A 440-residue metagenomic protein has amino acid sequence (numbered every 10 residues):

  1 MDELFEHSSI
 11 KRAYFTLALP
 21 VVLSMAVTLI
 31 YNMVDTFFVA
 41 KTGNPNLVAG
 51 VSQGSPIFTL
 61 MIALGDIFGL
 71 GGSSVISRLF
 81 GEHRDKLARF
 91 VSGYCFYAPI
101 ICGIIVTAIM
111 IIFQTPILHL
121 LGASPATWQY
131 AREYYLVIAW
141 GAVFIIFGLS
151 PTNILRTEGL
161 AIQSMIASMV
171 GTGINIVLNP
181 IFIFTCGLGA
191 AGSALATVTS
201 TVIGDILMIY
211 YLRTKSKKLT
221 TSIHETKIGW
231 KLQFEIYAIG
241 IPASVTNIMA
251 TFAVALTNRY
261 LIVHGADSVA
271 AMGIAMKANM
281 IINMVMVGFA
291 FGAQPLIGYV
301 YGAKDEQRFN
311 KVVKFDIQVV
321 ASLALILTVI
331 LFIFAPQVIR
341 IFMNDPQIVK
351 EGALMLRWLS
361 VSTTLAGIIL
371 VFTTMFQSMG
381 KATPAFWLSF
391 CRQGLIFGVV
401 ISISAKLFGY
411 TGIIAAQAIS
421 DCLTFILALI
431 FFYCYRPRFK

Functional and structural regions predicted by a protein language model:
M1-A18, I76-V143, T185-I241, I297-S362 (+1 more regions): Short alpha-helical transmembrane segments in multi-pass integral membrane proteins
E6-F37, K41-T42, P56-G71, V75 (+6 more regions): N-terminal transmembrane alpha-helices
F15, I30-Y31, F68, I109-F113 (+13 more regions): Residue-level signal for transmembrane alpha-helical positions in Major Facilitator Superfamily
T16-D35, V137, G171, S200-G204 (+3 more regions): Transmembrane helical elements of multi-pass membrane transporters/channels
A26, I30-A49, L118-P125, I181-L188 (+4 more regions): Helix-terminus/linker motif at the lipid-water interface of multi-pass membrane proteins
M33-F37, A108, S150-I154, G173-F184 (+7 more regions): Alpha-helical transmembrane segments of multipass membrane proteins
V48-A108, I145-S164, N258, A271-A335 (+1 more regions): Small-residue-rich hydrophobic transmembrane alpha-helices
I138-R156, S164-N175, S193-M208, V287-A290 (+3 more regions): Short runs within selected transmembrane alpha-helices of multi-pass transporters and secretion channels
